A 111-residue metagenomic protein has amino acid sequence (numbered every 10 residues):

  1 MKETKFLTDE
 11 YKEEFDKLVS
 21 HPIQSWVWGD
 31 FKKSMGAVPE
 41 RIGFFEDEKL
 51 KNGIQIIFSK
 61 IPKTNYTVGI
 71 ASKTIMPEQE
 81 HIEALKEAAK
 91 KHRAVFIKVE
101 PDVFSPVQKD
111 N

Functional and structural regions predicted by a protein language model:
M1-W28: Short amphipathic alpha-helix that is part of the acyltransferase structural core
K32-Q108: Conserved donor-binding loop and adjoining core beta-sheet/short helix segment in diverse acyl/aminoacyl transferases
N111: A short alpha->loop->secondary-structure connector
